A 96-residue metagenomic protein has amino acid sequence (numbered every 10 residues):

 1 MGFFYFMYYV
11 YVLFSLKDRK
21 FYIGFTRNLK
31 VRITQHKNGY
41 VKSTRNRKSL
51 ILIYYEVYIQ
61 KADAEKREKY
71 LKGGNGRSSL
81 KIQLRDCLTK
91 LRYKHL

Functional and structural regions predicted by a protein language model:
M1-V41, K48-I51, Y55-V57, D63-K72 (+2 more regions): GIY-YIG nuclease catalytic motif and its immediate N-terminal context
